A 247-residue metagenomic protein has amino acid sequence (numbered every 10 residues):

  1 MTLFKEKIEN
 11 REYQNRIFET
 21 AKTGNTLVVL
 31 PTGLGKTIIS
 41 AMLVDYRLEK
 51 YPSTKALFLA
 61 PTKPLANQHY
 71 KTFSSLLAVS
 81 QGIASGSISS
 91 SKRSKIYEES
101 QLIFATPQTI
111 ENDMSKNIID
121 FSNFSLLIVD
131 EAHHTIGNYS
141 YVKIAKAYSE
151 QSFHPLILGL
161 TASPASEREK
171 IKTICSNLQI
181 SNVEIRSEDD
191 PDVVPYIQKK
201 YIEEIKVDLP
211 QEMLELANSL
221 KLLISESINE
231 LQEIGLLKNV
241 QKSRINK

Functional and structural regions predicted by a protein language model:
M1-K247: N-terminal helicase ATP-binding lobe
